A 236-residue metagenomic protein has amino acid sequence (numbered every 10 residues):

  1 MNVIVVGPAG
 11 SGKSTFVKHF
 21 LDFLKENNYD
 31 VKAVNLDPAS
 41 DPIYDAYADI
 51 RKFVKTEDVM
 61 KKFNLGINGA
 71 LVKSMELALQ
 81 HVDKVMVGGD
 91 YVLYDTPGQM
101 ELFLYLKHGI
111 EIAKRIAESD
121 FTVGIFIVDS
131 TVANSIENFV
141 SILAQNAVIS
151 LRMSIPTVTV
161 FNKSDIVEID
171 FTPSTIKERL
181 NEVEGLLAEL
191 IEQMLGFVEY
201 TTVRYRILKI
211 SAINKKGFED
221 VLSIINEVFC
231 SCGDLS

Functional and structural regions predicted by a protein language model:
N2-S11, T15-E111, A117-T122: Nucleotide-state-sensitive switch-loop elements of NTP-binding domains
V3-V5, A9-G10, H108, F139 (+1 more regions): Charged, surface-exposed interaction regions in soluble eukaryotic proteins
Y29, S119-V123, M153-T157, T202-R206: Short glycine-/polar-rich loops that comprise or flank the Walker A/P-loop and associated switch/sensor motifs
D37, V160-N162: Active-site glycine-centered loops adjacent to acidic/histidine catalytic or metal-binding residues that shape
D49, H108-I112, I142-A144, T175-K177: Glycine-rich, phosphate-binding/catalytic loops in enzymes
Y91, T96-Y105, S119-L143, T157 (+1 more regions): Conserved Switch II/interswitch segment of TRAFAC-class P-loop GTPases
I149: Hydrophobic/aromatic ligand-binding patch that stacks against planar heteroaromatic rings of cofactors or nucleotides
M153, D165-S236: Canonical P-loop GTPase G-domain recognition
